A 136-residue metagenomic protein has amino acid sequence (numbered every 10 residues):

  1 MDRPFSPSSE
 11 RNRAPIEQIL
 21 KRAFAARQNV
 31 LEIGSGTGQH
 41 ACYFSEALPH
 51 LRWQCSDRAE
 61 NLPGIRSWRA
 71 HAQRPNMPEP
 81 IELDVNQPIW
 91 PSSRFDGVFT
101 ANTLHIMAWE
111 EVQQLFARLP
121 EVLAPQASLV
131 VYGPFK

Functional and structural regions predicted by a protein language model:
M1-A25: Class I SAM-dependent methyltransferase Rossmann-like catalytic core, especially the SAM/SAH-binding loop
R27-G36: Conserved class I S-adenosyl-L-methionine
L31, C42-P88: Class I SAM-dependent methyltransferase SAM/SAH-binding core
W90-V98: A short acidic, Gly/Pro-enriched loop at the edge of an enzyme's catalytic core that lines a small-molecule cofactor
T100-T103, W109-V112: A short beta-strand submotif of the Rossmann-like class I SAM-dependent methyltransferase core that lines
Q113-P125: A short glycine-rich, Lys/Arg-flanked "PGG" loop and its adjoining helix->strand segment in the class I
Q126-P134: Conserved beta-strand signature within the Rossmann-like core of class I S-adenosyl-L-methionine
